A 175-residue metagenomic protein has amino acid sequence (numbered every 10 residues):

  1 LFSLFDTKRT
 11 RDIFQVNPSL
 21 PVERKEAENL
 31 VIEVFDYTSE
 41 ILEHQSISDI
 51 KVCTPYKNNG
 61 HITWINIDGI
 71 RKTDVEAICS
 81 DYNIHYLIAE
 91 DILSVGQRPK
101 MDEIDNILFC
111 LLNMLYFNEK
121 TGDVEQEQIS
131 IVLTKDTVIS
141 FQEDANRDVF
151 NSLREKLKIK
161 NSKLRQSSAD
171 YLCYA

Functional and structural regions predicted by a protein language model:
L1-A175: Peripheral, non-transmembrane regulatory/ligand-interaction domains of membrane transport proteins
